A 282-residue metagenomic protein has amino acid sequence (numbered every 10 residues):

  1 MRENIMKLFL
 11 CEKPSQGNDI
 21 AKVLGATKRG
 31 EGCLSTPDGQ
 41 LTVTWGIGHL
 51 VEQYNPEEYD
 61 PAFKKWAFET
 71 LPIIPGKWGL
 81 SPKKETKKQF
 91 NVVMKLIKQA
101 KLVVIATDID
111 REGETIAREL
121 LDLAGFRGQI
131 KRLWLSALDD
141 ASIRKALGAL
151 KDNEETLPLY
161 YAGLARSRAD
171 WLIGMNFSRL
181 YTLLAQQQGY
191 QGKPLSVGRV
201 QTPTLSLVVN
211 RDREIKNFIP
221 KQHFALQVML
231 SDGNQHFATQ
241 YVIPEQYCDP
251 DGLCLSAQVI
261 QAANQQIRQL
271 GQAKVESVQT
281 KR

Functional and structural regions predicted by a protein language model:
R2-M175, V242-I243, D251-Q279: Intrinsically disordered, low-complexity regulatory segments
C11, D170-C248: Prokaryote-biased recognition of long, low-complexity C-terminal linker/tail segments that are poorly structured
